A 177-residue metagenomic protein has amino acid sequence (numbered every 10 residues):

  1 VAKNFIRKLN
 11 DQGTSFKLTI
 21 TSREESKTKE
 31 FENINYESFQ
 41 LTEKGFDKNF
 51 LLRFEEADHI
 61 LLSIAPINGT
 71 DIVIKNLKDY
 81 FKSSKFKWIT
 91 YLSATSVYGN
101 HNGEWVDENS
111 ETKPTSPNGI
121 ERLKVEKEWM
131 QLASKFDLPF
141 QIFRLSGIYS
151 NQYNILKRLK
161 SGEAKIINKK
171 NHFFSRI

Functional and structural regions predicted by a protein language model:
A2-K3: N-terminal Rossmann-fold NAD(P) dinucleotide-binding loop
T19-E25, T42-K44: N-terminal Rossmann-fold cofactor-binding loop
T21, I89-T95, F143-L145: SDR active-site strand-loop-helix element
N33-D58: Conserved Rossmann-fold cofactor-binding substructure of NAD(P)-dependent oxidoreductases
R53-L92, K124: NAD(P)-cofactor binding segment of oxidoreductase domains
N76-P117: Conserved Rossmann-fold NAD(P)-dependent oxidoreductase catalytic core, especially the SDR/UDP-sugar
N102-I142: Catalytic helix-loop patch of NAD(P)-dependent Rossmann-fold dehydrogenases
M130-F174: NAD(P)-dependent short-chain dehydrogenase/reductase
